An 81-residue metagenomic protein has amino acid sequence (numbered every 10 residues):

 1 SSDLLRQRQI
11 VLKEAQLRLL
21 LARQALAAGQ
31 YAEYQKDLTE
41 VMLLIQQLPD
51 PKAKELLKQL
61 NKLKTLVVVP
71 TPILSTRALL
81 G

Functional and structural regions predicted by a protein language model:
L5-R8: Active-site-adjacent structural elements in folded domains
K36-L63: Short, charge-rich amphipathic alpha-helical segments embedded in non-transmembrane helical bundles/solenoids
L60-G81: C-terminal accessory extensions/subdomains outside the catalytic/core fold
